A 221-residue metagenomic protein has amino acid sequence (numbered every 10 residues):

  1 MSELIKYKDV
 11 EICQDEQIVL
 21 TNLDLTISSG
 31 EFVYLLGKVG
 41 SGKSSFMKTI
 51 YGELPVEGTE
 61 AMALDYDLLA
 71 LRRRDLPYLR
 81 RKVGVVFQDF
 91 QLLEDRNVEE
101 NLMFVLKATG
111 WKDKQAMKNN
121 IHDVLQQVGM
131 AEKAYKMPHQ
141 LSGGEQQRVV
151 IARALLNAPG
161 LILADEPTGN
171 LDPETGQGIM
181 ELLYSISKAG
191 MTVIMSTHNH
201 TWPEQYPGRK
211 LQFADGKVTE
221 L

Functional and structural regions predicted by a protein language model:
Y51: Helix-to-loop junction immediately C-terminal to a conserved catalytic motif
G58-D67: Conserved ABC transporter NBD signature motif
L68-G84, I186-K188: ABC ATPase NBD coupling module
R96-F104: Short coil-to-helix segment of the ABC ATPase nucleotide-binding domain corresponding to the Q-loop/switch region
K136-H139, N157, A189: Conserved signature/switch motifs of ABC ATPase nucleotide-binding domains
M137-L141, E145-Q147: Conserved ABC ATPase signature
I162-D165: Catalytic Walker B motif of ABC-type/P-loop ATPase nucleotide-binding domains
